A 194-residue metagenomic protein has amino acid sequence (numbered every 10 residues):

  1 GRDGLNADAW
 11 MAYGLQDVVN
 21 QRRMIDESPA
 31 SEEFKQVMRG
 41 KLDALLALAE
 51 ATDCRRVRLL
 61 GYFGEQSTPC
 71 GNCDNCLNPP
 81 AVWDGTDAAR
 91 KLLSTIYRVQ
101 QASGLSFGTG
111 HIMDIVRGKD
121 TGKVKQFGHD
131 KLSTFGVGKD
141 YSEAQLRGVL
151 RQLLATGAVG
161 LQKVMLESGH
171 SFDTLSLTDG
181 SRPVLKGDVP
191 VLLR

Functional and structural regions predicted by a protein language model:
G1-Q145, V149, G169-L193: C-terminal helicase lobe
L59, L154-E167: A short, conserved structural fragment
